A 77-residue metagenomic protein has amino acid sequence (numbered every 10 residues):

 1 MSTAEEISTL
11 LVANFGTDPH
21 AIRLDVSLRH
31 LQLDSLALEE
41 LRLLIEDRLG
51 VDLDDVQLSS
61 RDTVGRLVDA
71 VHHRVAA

Functional and structural regions predicted by a protein language model:
M1-A77: Phosphopantetheine-dependent thiolation modules in NRPS/PKS and related acyl-activating systems
